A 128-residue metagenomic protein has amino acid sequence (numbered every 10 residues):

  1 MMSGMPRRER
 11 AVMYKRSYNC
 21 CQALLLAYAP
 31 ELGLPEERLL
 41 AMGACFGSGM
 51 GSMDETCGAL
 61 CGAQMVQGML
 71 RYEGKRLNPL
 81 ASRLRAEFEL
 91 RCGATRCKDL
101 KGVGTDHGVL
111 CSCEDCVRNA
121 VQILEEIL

Functional and structural regions predicted by a protein language model:
G4-L32: Active-site-proximal helix-loop elements at catalytic-domain edges
E9-K15, G47-D54, G104-V109: A short glycine/serine-rich beta->alpha loop
C20, C57, C97: Short cysteine clusters
L24-Y28, L60-M69, A120, L124: Buried hydrophobic packing segments
L25-A44, L90-K98: Acidic-glycine-rich active-site phosphate/pyrophosphate-binding loop
L32-A41, G68-S82: Phosphate-handling active-site elements
F46-V66: Glycine/serine-rich anion-binding loops at beta->alpha junctions that coordinate negatively charged ligand groups
S82-L128: C-terminal binding/interaction regions
